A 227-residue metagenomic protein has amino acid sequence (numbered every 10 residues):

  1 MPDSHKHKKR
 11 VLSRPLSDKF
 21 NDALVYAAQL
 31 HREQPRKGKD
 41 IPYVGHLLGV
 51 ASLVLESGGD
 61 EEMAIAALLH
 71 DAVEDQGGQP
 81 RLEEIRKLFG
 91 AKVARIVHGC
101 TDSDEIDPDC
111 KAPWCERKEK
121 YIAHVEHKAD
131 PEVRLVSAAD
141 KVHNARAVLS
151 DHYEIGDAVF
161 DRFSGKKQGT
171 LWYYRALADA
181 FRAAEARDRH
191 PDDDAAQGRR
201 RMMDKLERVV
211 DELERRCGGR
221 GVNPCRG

Functional and structural regions predicted by a protein language model:
P2-G227: Active-site helical microenvironments for divalent-metal-assisted chemistry
